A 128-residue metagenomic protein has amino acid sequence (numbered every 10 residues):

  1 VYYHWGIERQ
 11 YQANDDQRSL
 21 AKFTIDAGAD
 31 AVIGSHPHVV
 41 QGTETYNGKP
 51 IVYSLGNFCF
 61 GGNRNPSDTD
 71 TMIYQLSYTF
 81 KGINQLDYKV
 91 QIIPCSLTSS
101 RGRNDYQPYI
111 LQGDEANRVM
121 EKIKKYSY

Functional and structural regions predicted by a protein language model:
V1-Q12: Short acidic, glycine-rich surface-loop motifs adjacent to enzyme active sites
Y2-Y3, S54-G56, I93: Generic beta-structure capping elements
Q12-D15, V90: Generic low-polarity alpha-helical segments
N14-Y74, F80: Conserved beta-sheet core of the metallophosphoesterase superfamily
S67-Y128: A short C-terminal boundary segment appended to hydrolase-like catalytic domains
